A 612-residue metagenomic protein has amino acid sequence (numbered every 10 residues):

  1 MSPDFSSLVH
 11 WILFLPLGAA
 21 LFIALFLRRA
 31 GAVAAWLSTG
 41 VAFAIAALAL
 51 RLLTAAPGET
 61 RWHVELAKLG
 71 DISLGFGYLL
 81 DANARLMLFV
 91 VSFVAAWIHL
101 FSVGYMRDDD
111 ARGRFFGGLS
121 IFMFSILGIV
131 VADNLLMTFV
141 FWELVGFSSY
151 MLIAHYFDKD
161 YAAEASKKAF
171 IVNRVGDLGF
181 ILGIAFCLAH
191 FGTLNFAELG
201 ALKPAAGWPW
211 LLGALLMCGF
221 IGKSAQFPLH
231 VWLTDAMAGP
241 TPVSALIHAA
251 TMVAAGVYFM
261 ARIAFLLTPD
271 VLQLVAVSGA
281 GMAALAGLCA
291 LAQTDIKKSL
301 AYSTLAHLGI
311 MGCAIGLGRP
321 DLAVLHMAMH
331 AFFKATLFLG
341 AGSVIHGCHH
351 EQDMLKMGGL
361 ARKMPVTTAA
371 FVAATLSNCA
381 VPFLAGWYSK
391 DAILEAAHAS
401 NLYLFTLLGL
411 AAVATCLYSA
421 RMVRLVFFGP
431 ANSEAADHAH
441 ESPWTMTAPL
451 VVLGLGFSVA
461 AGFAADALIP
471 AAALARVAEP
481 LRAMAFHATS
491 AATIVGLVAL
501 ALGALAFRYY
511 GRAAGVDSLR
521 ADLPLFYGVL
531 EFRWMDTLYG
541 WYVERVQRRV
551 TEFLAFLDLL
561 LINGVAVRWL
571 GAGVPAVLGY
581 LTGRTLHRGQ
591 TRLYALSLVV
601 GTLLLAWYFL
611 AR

Functional and structural regions predicted by a protein language model:
M1-L8, L21-G117, H190-P204, V231 (+5 more regions): Transmembrane helix-loop-helix hairpins at membrane boundaries of multipass inner-membrane proteins
S2-F14, A30-W36, S73-V90, G128-F141 (+6 more regions): Membrane-entry segments of alpha-helical transmembrane domains in multi-pass membrane proteins
L13-R28, A96, I221, A283: N-terminal signal-anchor/start-transfer transmembrane helix
G40-T54, G176-A185, A374-N378, P449-A464 (+2 more regions): Hydrophobic alpha-helical membrane-insertion segments
T60-S73, A197-A201, A392-A396, A467-F486: Membrane-interfacial helical/loop segments at transmembrane boundaries in membrane proteins
N83, V94-T138, F147-E441, T445 (+1 more regions): Hydrophobic transmembrane alpha-helices and their helix-loop junctions in integral membrane proteins
A439-G503: Hard-cation-handling environments
P470-A488, R512-R612: Aromatic-capped, Gly/Pro-kinked transmembrane alpha-helices
